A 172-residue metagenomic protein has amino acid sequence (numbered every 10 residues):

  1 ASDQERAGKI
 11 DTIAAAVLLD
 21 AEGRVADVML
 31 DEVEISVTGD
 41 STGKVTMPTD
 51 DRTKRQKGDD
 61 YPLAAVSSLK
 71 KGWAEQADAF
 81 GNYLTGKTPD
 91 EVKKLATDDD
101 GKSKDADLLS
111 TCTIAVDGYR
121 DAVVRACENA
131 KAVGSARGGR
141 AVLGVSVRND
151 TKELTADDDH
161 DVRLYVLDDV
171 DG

Functional and structural regions predicted by a protein language model:
S2-L143, V147-G172: Active-site- and interface-proximal helix/loop "cap" or "latch" segments in soluble metabolic and energy-transducing
